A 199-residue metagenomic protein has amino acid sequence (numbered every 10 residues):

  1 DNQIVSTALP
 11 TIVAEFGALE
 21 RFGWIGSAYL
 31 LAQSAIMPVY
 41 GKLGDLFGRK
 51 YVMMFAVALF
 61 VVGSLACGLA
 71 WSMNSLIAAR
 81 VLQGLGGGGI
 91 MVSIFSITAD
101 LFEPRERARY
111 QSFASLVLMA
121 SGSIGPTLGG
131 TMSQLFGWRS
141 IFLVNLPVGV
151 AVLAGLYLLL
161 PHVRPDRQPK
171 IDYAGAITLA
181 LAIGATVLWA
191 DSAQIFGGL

Functional and structural regions predicted by a protein language model:
D1-L158: Transmembrane-helix bundle of Major Facilitator Superfamily
Q134-L199: Hydrophobic transmembrane-helix bundles of small-molecule transporters
